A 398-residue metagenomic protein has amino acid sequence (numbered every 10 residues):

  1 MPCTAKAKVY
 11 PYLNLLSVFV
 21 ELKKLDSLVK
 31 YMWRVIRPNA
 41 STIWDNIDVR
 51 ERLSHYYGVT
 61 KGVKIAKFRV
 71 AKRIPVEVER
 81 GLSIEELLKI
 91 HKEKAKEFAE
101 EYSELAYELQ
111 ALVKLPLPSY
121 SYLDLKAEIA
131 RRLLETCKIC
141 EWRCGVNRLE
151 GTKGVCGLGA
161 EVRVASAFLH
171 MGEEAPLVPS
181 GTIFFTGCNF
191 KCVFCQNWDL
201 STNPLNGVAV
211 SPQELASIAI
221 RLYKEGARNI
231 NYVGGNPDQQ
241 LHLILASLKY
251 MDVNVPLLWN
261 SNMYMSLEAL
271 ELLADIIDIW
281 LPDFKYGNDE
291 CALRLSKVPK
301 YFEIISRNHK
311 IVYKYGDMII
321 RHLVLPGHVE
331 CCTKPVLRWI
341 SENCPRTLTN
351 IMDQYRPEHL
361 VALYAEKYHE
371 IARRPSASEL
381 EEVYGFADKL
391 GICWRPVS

Functional and structural regions predicted by a protein language model:
K6-K8: Charged/polar low-complexity intrinsically disordered segments
Y10-E150, Y313-M318, L323-S398: Auxiliary Fe-S-binding modules of radical SAM enzymes
A127-V146, A160-F194: N-terminal pre-triad scaffold of radical SAM enzymes
V146-M171, T202-A216: Non-heme iron-sulfur electron-transfer modules
G159, T186, W198, G235-N236 (+1 more regions): Fold-independent oxyanion-binding glycine-rich loops and adjacent beta-strand/coil segments at enzyme active sites
V178-Q213, I218-E225: Glycine-rich active-site/cofactor-binding loop and its immediate structural neighborhood
P212-L363, Y368-E370: Conserved AdoMet/S-adenosylmethionine-binding subsite of the radical SAM
